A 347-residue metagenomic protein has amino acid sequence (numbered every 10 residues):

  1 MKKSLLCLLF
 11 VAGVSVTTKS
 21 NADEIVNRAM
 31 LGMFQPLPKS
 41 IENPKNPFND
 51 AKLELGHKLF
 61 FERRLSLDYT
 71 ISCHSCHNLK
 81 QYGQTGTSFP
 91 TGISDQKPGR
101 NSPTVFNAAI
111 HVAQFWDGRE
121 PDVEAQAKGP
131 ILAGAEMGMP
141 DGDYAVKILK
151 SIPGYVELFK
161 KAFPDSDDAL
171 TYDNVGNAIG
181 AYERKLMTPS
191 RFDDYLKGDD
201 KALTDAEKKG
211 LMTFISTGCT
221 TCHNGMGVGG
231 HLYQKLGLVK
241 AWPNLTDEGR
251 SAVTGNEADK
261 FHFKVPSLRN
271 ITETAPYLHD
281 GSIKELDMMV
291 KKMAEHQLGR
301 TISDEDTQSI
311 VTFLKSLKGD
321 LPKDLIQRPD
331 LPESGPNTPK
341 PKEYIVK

Functional and structural regions predicted by a protein language model:
S4-A12: Sec-dependent N-terminal signal peptides
A12-T18: Hydrophobic membrane-targeting signal helices
T18-K347: Periplasmic c-type cytochrome electron-transfer domains
